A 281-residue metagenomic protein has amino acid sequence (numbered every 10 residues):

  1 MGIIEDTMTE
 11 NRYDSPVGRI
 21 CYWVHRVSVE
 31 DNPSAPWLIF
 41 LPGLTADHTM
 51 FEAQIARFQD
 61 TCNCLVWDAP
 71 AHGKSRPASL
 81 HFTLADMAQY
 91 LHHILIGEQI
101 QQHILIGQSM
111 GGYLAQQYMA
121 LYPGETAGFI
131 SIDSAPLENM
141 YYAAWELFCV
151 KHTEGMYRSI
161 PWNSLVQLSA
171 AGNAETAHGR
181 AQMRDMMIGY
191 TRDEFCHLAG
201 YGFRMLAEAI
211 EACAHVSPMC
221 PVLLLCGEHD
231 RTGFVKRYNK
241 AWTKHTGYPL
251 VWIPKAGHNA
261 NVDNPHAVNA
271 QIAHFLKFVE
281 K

Functional and structural regions predicted by a protein language model:
G2-R19: N-terminal cap/lid segment of alpha/beta-hydrolase-fold proteins
G18-K74: Conserved HGGG/HGGXW glycine-rich cap/lid loop of the alpha/beta-hydrolase fold
W23, A56, L65-I106, A270: Active-site loop/oxyanion-hole signature of alpha/beta-hydrolase fold enzymes
G107, G111, A115: Gly/Ala-rich beta-loop-alpha elbow adjacent to hydrolase catalytic centers
A120, T126-R158: Flexible "cap/lid" loop of the alpha/beta hydrolase fold
M140-Y142, S159-S217: Conserved alpha/beta-hydrolase catalytic His-Asp/Glu region
P221-A256, V262: Conserved loop-alpha-helix segment in the C-terminal half of the alpha/beta-hydrolase fold that carries the catalytic
V262-H274: Post-His helix in hydrolase/transferase enzymes
